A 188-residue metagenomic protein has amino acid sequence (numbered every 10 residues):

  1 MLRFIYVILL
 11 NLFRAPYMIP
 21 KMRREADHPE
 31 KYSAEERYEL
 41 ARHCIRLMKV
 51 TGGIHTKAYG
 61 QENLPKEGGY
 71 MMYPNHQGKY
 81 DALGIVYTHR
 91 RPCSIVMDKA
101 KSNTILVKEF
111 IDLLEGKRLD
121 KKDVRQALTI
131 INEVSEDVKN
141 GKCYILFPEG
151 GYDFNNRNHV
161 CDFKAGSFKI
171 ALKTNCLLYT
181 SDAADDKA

Functional and structural regions predicted by a protein language model:
M1-Y70: Membrane-anchoring hydrophobic helices of lipid-metabolizing enzymes
M22-R23, R37, K66-V124: Catalytic core of membrane glycerolipid acyltransferases/transacylases, capturing the structured, soluble-facing
H43, Y80, T129, D162-G166: Short, conserved clusters of charged catalytic residues that mark active-site and nucleotide-handling motifs
I54, G116, C176: Short glycine/serine/threonine/alanine-rich loop segments
G68-M72, N132-T174: Conserved Motif II region of HX4D acyltransferases
V124-N132: Structural motif
Y179-A188: Single conserved hydrophobic/aromatic residue that forms the stacking wall/gate of nucleotide- or nucleobase-binding
